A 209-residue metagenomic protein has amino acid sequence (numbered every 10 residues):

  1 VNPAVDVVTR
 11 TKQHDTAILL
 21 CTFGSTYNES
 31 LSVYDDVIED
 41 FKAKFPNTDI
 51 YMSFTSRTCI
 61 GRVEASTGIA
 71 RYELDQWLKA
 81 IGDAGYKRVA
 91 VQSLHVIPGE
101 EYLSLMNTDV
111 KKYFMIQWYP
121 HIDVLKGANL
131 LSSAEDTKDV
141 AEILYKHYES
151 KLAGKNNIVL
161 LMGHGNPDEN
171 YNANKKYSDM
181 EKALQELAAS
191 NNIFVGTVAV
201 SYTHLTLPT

Functional and structural regions predicted by a protein language model:
V1-T16: N-terminal low-complexity, Pro/Thr/Ser-rich intrinsically disordered segments that act as propeptides or flexible
A17-N47, M52-A65, L74: An N-terminus-focused feature that recognizes amino-terminal "leader" regions
C21-T22, T55, Q92-V96, G196: A structural feature that tracks compact, well-ordered secondary-structure segments with a strong bias toward
V37, G165-S201: Redox- and metal-dependent alpha/beta enzyme cores, enriched for Fe-S-associated oxidoreductases and cofactor-handling
D49-S66, S132, N191-Y202: Short connector loops at secondary-structure junctions
T67-A80: Glycine-rich, highly charged phosphate/nucleotide-binding loops
L78-Y148, G163, N170: Hydrophobic, ordered structural segments
T203-T209: Conserved small/polar residues in nucleotide/adenosyl-binding loops
